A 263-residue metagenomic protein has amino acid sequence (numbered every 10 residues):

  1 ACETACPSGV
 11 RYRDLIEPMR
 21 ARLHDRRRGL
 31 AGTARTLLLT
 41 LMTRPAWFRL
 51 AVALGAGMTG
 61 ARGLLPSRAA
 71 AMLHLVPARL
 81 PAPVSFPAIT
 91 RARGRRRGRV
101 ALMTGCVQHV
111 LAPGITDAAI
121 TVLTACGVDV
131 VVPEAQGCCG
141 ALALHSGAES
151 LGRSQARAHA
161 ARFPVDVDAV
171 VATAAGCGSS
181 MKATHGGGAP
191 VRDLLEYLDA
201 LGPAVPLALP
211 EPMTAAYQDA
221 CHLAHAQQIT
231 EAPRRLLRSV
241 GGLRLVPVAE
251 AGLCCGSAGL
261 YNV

Functional and structural regions predicted by a protein language model:
A1-V10: Cysteine-centered iron-sulfur cluster-binding motifs in ferredoxin-type domains/subunits of redox enzymes
Y12-V263: Iron-sulfur cluster-binding electron-transfer modules in prokaryotic oxidoreductases
